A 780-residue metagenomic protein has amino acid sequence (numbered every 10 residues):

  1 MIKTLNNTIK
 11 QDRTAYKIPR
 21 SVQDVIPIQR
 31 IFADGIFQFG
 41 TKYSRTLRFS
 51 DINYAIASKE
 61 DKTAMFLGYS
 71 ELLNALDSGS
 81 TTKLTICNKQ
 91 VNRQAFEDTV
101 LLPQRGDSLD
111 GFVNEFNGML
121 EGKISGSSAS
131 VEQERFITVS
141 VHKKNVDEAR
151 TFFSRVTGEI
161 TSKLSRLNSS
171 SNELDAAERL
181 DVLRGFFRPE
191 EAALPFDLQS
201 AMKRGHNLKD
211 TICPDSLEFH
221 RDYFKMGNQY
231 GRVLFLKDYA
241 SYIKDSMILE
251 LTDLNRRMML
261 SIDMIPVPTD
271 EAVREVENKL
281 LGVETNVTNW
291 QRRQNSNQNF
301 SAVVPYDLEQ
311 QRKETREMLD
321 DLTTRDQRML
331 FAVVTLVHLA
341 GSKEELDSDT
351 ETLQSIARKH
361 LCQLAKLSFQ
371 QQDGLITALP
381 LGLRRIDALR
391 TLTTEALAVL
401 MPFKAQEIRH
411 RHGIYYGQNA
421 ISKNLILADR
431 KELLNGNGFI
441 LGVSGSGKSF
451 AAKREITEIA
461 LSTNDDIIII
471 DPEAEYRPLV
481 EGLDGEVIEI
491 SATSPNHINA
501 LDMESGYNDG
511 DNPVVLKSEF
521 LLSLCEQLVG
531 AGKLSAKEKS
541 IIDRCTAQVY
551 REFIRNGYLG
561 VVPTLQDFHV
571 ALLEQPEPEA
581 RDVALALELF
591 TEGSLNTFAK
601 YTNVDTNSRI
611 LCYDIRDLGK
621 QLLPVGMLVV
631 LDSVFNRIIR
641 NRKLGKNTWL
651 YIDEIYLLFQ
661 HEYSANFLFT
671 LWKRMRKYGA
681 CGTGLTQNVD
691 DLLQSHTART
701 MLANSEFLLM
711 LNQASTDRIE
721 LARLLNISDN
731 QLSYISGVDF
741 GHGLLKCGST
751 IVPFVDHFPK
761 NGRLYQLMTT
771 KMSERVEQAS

Functional and structural regions predicted by a protein language model:
M1-F403: Extended, folded cores of ATP/NTP-driven motor/assembly subunits in large transport and secretion machines
I52, K59-S78, K89, V267 (+10 more regions): P-loop NTPase motor domains
I440: Hydrophobic anchor at the beta1->P-loop junction of P-loop NTPases
K448: Conserved lysine of the Walker
A451: Hydrophobic positions on the alpha1 helix immediately C-terminal to the Walker A/P-loop
E458-I468, N636: Post-Walker A helix-loop "phosphate-sensing" segment adjacent to the P-loop in P-loop NTPases
D484-I488, T697-M710: A short helix-turn-beta junction within AAA+ P-loop NTPase domains corresponding to the substrate/partner-engaging
L725-A779: Conserved P-loop NTPase
